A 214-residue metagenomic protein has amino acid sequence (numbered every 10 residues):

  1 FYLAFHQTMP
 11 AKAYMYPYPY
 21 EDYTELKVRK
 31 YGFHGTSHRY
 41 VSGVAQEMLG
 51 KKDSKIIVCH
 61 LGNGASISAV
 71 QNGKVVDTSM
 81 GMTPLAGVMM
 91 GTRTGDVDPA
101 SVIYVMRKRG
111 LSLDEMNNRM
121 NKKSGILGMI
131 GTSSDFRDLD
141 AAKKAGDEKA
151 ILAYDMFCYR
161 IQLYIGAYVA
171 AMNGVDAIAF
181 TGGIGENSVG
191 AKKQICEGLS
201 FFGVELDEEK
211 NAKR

Functional and structural regions predicted by a protein language model:
F5-M106: Glycine-rich phosphate-binding loop of actin/hexokinase-like ATP-binding domains
A45-G50, I165-D176: Phosphate/pyrophosphate-binding loops at sites that engage ATP/ADP/AMP, CoA/4′-phosphopantetheine, polyphosphate
K55-C59, D114-K123, A177-A179: Beta-strand segments within the central parallel beta-sheet cores of soluble alpha/beta enzyme folds
G62, D176-G198: Glycine-rich phosphate-binding loops at beta-strand->alpha-helix junctions
M106-T132: Oxyanion-binding "anion nests"
N118, G125-M129, F136-A171: Adenine-nucleotide phosphate-binding core of ATP-dependent small-molecule kinases
V189, K193-R214: Conserved phosphate-binding/catalytic loops in two-lobed NTP-binding clefts
